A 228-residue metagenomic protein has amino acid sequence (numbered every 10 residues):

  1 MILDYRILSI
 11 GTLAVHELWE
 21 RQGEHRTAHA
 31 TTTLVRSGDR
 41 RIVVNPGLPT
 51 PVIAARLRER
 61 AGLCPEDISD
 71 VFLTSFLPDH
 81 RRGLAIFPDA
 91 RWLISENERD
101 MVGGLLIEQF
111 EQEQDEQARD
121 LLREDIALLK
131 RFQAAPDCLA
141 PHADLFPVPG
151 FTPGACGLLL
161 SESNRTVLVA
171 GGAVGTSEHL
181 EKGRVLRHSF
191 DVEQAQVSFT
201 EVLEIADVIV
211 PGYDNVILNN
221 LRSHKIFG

Functional and structural regions predicted by a protein language model:
M1-D39, E201, I205, L221-G228: Zn-dependent metallo-beta-lactamase
I7-L8, A30-R36, I42, A134-S163: Core dinuclear metal-dependent hydrolase active-site scaffold
I10-T12, P46-L48, F76, N97-E98 (+3 more regions): Active-site metal-binding loops of divalent metal-dependent hydrolases
V15-T32, S37-D70: Pre-active-site segment of Zn-dependent metallo-hydrolases
V35, N45, I68, S75 (+6 more regions): Divalent metal-coordination and catalytic microenvironments
G47-L128: Active-site HxH/HxHxD metal-binding segment of metal-dependent hydrolases
E96-P147, R187-D207: Metallo-beta-lactamase
D137, P147, P153-I226: Metallo-beta-lactamase
